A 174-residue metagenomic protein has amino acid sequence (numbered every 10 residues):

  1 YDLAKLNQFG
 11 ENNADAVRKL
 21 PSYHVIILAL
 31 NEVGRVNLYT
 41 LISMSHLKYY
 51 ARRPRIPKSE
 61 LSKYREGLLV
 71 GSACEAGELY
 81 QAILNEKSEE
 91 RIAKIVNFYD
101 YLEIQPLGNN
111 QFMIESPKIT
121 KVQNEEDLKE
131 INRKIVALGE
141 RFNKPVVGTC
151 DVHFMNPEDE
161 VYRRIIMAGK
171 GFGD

Functional and structural regions predicted by a protein language model:
Y1-D174: Phosphodiester-processing cores and adjacent nucleic acid-binding clamps
